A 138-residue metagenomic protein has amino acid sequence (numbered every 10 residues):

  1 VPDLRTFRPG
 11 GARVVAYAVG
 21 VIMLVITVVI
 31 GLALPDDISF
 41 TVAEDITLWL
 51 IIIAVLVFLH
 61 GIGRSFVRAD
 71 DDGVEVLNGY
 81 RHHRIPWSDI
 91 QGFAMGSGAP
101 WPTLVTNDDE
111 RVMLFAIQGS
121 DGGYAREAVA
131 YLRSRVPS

Functional and structural regions predicted by a protein language model:
V1-F40: N-terminal membrane-targeting/pre-transmembrane regions
V14, S88-D89, A116-D121: A short, sequence-level motif marking secondary-structure junctions
F40-I51: Hydrophobic alpha-helical transmembrane segments
I53-I85: Conserved beta-hairpin
V74, H83-G98: Phosphoinositide-dependent membrane-docking surfaces
P100-T103: Short aromatic-glycine-enriched beta-strand elements
T106-S138: A membrane-cytosol interface segment of integral membrane proteins
